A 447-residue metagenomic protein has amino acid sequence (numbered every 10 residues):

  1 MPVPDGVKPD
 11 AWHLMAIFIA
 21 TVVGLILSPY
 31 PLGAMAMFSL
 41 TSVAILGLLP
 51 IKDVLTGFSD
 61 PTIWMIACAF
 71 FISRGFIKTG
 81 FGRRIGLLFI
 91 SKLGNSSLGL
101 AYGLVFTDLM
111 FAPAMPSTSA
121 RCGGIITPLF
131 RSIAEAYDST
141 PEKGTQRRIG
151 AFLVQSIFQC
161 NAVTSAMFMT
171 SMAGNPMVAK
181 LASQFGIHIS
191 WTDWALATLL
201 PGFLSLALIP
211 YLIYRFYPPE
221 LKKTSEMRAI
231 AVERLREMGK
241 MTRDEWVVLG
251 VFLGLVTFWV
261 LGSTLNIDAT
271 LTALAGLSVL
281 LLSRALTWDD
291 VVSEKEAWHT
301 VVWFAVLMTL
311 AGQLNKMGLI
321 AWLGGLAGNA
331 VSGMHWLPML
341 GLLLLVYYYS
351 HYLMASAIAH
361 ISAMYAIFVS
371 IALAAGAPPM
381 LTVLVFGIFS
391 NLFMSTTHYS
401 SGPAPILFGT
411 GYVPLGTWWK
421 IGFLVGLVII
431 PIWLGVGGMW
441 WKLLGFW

Functional and structural regions predicted by a protein language model:
M1-M65, Q184, D193-G325, L424-I430 (+1 more regions): Hydrophobic transmembrane alpha-helices of multi-pass small-molecule transporters
V7-A11, P29, F58-S59, F76 (+17 more regions): Alpha-helix capping and helix-loop boundary segments enriched in small/acidic/polar residues
V22-P31, D108-S117, F158-M169, F258-S263 (+2 more regions): Transmembrane alpha-helix interface/packing and boundary motifs in multi-pass membrane proteins, characterized by
G24-G33, F81-G82, G86-K92, C160-P176 (+2 more regions): Alpha-helical transmembrane segments of integral membrane proteins, especially early/N-terminal helices
G33-K143, E294-T300, F304-A375: Membrane-embedded alpha-helical segments and adjacent helix-loop junctions characteristic of multi-pass solute
F38, G103-L104, S156, A197 (+3 more regions): Hydrophobic core positions of alpha-helical segments in small-molecule transporters and transporter systems
I72, N161-A162, G174, V178 (+5 more regions): Extended, hydrophobic alpha-helical segments in both membrane/secreted and soluble proteins
T118-C122, Y137-M177, A182-K240, I388-W447: Juxtamembrane and boundary regions of transmembrane helices in multi-pass small-molecule transporters and channels
